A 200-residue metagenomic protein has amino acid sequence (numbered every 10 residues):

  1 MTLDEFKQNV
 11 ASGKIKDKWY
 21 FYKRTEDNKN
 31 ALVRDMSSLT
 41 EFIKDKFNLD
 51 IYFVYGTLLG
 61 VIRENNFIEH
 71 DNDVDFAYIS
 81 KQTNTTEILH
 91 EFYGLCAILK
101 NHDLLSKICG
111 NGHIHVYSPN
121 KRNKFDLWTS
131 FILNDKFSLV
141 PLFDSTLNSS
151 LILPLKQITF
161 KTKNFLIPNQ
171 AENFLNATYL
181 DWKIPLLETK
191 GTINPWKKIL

Functional and structural regions predicted by a protein language model:
M1-V54: Helical scaffold of the NTase/Pol beta-like nucleotidyltransferase catalytic core
G13-T25, K46, E69, Y93-I108: Short N-terminal helix-initiation segments at or just after the protein's N-terminus
N28-I43, L95-N148, I152-L166, N173-A177 (+2 more regions): Conserved catalytic core of two-metal-ion nucleotidyltransferases
I43-V74, T85: Active-site nucleotide-donor binding segment shared across nucleotidyl transfer reactions
A77-I79: Short hydrophobic/aromatic beta-strand micro-patches that form the beta-sheet surface supporting nucleotide- or nucleic
Q82-H90: Short, flexible/disordered intra-domain loops and linkers
T178-K183: Glycine-rich, aromatic-lined ligand/substrate-binding cores of catalytic and carbohydrate-binding domains
